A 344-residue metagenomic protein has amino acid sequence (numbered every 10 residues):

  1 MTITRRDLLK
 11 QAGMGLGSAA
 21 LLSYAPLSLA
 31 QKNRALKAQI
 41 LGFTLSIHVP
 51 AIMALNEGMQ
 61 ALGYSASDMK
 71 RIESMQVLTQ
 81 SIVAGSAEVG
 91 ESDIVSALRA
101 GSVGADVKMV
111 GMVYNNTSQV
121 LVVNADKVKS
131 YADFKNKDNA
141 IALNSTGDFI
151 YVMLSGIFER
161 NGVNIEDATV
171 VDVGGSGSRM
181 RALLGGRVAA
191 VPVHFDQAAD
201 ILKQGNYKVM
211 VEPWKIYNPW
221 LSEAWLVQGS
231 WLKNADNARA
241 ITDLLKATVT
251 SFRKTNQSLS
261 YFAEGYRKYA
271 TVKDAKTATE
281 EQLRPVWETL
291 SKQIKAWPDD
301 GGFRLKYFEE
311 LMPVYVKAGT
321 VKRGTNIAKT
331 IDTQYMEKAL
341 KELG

Functional and structural regions predicted by a protein language model:
M1-D7: Secretory targeting signals
D7-S28: N-terminal export signals
K10, N136, K203: Phosphate-coordinating loops and pocket residues in cytosolic domains that bind phosphorylated ligands
Q31-F195, V209-P213, N218-P219: Short, glycine-/small- and polar/acidic-enriched structural segments that line small-molecule recognition paths
I52, L98, S155, A199 (+2 more regions): Predominant activation on well-ordered alpha-helical scaffold segments within soluble catalytic domains
V95, S178-V272: Pocket-lining segment of extracytoplasmic ligand-binding domains
N234-V321: Secondary-structure end/capping motifs
E309-G344: Conserved C-terminal helix/tail region of periplasmic/extracytoplasmic solute-binding proteins
